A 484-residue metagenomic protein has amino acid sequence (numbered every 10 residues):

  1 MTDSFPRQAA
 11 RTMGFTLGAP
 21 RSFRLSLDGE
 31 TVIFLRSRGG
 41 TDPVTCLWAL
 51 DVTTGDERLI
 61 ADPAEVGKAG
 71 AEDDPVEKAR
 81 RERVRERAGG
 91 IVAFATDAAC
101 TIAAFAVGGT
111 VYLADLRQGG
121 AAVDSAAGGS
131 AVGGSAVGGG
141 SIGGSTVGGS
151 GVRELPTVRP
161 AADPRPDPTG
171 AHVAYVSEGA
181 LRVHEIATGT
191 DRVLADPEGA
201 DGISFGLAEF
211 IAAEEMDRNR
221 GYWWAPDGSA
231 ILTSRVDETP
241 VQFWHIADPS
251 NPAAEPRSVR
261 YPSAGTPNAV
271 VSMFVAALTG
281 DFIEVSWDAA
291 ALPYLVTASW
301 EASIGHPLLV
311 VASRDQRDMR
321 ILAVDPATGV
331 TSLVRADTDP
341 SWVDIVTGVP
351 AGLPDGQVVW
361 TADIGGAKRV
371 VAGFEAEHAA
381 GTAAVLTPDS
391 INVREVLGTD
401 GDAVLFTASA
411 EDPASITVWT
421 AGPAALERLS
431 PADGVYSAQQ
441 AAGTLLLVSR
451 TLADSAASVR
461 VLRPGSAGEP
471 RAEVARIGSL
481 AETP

Functional and structural regions predicted by a protein language model:
M1-L426, G434: Beta-propeller folds
S22, V435, Q439-P484: Serine-hydrolase catalytic core recognition
